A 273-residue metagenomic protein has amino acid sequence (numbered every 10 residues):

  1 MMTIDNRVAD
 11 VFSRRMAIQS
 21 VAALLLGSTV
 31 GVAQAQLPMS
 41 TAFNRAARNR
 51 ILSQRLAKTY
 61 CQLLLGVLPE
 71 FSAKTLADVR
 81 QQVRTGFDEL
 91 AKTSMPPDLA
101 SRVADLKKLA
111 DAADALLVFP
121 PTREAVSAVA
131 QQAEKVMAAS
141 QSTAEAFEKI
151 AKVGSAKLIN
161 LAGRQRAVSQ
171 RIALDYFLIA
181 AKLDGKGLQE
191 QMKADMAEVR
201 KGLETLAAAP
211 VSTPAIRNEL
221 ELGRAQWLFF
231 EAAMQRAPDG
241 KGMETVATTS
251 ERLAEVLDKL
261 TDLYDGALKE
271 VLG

Functional and structural regions predicted by a protein language model:
M1-F12, S20-V30: N-terminal secretory signal peptides
D5, F12-S13, R48, R164: Intrinsically disordered, low-complexity sequence elements enriched in Ser/Thr/Gly/Pro
G31-A35: Sec/Tat signal peptide C-region and signal peptidase I cleavage site
Q36-G273: Mature extracytoplasmic or organellar-lumen-exposed domains after removal of signal/transit peptides
